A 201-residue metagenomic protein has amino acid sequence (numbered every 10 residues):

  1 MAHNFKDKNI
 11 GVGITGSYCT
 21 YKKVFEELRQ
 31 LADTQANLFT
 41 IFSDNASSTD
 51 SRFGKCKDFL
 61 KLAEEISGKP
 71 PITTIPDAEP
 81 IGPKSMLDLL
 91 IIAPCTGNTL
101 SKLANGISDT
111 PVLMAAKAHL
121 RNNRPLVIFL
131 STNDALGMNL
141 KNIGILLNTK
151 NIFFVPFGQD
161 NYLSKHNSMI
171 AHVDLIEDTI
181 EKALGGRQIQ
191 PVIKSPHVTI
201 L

Functional and structural regions predicted by a protein language model:
M1-L126, S131-L201: A cross-family phosphate/adenosyl-ligand binding-site feature
